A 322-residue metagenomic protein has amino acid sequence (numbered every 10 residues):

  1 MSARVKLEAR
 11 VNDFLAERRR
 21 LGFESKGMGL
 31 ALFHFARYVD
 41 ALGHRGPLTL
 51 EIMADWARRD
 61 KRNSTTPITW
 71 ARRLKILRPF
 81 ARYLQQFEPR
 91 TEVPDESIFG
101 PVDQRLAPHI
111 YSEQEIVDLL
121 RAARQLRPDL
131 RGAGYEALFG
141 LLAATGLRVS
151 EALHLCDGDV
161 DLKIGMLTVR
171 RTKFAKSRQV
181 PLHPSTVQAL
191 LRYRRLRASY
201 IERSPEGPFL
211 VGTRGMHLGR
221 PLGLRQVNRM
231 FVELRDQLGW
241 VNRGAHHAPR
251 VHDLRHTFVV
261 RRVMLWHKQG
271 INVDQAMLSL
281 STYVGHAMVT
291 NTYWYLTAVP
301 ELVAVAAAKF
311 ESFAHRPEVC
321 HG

Functional and structural regions predicted by a protein language model:
M1-G322: Conserved catalytic core of the tyrosine transesterase superfamily
